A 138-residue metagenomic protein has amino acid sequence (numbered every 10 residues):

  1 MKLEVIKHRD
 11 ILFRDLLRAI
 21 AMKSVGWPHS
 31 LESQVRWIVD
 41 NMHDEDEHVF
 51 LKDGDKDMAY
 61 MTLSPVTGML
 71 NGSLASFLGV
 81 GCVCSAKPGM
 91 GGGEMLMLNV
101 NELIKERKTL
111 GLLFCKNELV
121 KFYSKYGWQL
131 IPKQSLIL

Functional and structural regions predicted by a protein language model:
M1-L3: Extreme N-terminal starter segment of soluble prokaryotic enzymes
V5-C84: A conserved beta-strand-loop-helix scaffold within acyl/acetyltransferase catalytic domains
L17, A21, G54-K56, M95-L98 (+3 more regions): Replace "anionic and nucleotidyl ligands
V80, S85, M90-E102: Conserved acetyl-CoA-binding loop-helix of GNAT-fold acetyltransferases
G93-M97, E118, L136-L138: Short glycine/proline-centered loop/turn elements that form peptide/ligand docking sites
E102-K116: Conserved GNAT acetyl-CoA-binding A-motif
N117-V120, W128: Short acidic/polar capping segments at secondary-structure boundaries
S124, Q129-L138: Conserved catalytic-core motifs of GNAT/GCN5-like acyltransferases
